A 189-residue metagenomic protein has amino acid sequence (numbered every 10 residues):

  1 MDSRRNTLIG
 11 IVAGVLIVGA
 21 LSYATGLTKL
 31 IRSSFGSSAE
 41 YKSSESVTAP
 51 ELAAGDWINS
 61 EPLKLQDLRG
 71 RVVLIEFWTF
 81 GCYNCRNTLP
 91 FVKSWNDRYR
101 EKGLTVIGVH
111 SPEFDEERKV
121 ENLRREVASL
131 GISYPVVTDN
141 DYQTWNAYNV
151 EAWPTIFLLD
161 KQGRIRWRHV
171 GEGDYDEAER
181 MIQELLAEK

Functional and structural regions predicted by a protein language model:
M1-E51: N-terminal targeting signals for export/organelle localization
P50, N84, P90-S94, P135 (+2 more regions): Proline-centered helix-kink/hinge sites
E51-V73, N96-Y99: A short beta-strand-turn-helix
L63-R86, V92, V106: Short active-site neighborhood of thiol/selenol oxidoreductases, capturing the structured segment around
Q66, Y83, D115, R166 (+1 more regions): Nucleotide phosphate-binding site architecture
R69-V73, E101-T105, G131-Y134, K161: Loop/turn elements at helix/coil->beta-strand transitions in domains of secreted/extracellular proteins
R86-L130, V137-N146: Structural microenvironment flanking redox-active thiols in thiol-disulfide oxidoreductases
E126-Y134, T138-E184: Thiol/disulfide oxidoreductase modules built on the thioredoxin-like
